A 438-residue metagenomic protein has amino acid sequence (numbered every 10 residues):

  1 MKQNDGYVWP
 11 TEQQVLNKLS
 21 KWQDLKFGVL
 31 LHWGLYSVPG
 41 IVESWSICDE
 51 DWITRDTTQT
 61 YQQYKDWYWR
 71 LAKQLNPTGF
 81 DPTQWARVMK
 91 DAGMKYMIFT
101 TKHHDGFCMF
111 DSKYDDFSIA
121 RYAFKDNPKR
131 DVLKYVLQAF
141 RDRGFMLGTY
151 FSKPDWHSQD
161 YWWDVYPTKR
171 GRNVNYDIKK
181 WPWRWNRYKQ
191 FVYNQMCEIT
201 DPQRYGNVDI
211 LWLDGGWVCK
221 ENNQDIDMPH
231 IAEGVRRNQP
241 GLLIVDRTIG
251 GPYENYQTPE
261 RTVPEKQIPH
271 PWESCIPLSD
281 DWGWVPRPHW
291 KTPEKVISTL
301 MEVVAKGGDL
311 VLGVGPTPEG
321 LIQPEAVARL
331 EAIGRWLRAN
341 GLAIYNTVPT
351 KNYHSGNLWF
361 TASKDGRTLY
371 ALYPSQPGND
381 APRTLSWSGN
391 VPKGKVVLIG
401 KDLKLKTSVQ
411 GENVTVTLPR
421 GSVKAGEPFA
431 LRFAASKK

Functional and structural regions predicted by a protein language model:
M1-K438: Mature catalytic domains of secreted/periplasmic carbohydrate-active enzymes
